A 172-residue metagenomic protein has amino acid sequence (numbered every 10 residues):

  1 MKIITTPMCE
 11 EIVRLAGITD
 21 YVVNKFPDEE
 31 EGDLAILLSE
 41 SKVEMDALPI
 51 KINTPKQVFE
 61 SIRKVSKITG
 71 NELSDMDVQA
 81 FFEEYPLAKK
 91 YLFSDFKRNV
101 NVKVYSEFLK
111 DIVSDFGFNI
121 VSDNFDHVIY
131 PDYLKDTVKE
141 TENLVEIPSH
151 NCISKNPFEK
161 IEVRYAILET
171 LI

Functional and structural regions predicted by a protein language model:
M1-I172: N-terminal ligand-binding lobe of clamshell/alpha-beta domains
